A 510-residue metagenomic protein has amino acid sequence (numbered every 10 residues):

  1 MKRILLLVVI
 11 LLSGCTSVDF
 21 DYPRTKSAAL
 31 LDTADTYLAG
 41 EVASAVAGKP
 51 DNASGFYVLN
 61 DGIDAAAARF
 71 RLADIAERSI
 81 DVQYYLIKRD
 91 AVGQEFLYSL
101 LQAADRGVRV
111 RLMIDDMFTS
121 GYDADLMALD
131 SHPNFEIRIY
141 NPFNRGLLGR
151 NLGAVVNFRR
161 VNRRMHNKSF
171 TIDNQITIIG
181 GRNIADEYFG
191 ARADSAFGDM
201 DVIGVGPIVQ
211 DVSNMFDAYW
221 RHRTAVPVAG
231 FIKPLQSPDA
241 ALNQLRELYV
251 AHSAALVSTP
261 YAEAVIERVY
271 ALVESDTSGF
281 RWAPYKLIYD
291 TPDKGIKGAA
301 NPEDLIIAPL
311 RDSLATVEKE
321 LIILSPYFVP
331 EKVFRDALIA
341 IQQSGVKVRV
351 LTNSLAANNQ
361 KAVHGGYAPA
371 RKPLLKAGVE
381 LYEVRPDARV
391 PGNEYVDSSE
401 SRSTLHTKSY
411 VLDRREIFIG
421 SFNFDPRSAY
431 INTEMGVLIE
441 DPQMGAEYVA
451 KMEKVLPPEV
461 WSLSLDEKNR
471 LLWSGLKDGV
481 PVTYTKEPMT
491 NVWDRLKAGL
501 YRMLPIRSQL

Functional and structural regions predicted by a protein language model:
I4-S13: Bacterial N-terminal signal peptides
C15-R111, D115-H166, I172-L510: Charged, low-complexity intrinsically disordered terminal segments
